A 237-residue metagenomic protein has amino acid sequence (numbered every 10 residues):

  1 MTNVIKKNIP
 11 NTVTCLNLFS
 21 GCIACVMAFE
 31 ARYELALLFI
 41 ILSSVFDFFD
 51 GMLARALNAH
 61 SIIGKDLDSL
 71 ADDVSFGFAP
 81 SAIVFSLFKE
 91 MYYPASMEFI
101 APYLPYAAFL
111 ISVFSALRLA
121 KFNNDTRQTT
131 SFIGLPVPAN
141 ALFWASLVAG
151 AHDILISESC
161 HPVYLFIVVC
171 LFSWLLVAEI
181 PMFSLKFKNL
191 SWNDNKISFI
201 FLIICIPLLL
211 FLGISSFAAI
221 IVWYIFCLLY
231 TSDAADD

Functional and structural regions predicted by a protein language model:
M1-F48, I220: Topogenic membrane-insertion module of multi-pass membrane proteins
T2-T12, R32, L57-L67, S96-Y106 (+2 more regions): Membrane-interfacial loop-to-transmembrane-helix junctions in polytopic alpha-helical membrane proteins
L37-S43, A108-I111, L165-F172, S216-C227: Hydrophobic core segments of alpha-helical transmembrane domains in multi-pass membrane proteins
F39-V84: Acidic (Asp/Glu-rich) catalytic motifs at the cytosolic membrane interface
D73-I200, P207: A feature for the membrane-embedded catalytic helix bundles of lipid/isoprenoid biosynthetic enzymes
E158, N189, L210-I221: Extracellular/periplasmic helix-loop-helix junctions in multi-pass membrane proteins
Y230-D237: Conserved small/polar residues in nucleotide/adenosyl-binding loops
